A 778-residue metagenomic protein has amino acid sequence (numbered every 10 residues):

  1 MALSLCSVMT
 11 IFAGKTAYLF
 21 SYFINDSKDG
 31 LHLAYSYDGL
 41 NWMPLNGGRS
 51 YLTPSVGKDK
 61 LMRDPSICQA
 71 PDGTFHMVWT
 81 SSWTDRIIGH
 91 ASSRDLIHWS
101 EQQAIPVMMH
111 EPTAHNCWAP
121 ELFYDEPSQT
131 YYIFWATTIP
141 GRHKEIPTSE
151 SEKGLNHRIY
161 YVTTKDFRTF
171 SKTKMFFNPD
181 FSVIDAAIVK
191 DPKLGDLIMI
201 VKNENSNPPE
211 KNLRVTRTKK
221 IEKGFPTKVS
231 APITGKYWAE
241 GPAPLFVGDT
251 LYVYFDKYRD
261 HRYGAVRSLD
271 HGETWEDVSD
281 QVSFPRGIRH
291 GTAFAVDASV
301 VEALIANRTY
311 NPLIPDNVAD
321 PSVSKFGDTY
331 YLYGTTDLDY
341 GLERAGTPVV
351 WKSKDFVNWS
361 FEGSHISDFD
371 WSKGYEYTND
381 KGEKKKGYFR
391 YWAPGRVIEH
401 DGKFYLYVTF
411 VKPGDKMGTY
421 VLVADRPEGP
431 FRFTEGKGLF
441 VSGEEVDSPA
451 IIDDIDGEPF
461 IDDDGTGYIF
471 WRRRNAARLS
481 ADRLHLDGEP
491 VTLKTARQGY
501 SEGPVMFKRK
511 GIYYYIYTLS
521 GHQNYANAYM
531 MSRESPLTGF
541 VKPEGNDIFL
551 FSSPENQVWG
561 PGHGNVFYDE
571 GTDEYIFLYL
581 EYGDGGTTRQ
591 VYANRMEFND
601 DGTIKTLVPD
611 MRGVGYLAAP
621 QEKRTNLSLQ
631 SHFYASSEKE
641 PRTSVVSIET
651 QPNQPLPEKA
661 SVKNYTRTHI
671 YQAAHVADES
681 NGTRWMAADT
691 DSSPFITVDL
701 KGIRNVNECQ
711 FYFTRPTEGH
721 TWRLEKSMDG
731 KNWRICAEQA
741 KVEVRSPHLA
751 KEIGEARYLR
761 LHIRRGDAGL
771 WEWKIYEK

Functional and structural regions predicted by a protein language model:
M1-G14: Bacterial Sec-dependent N-terminal signal peptides
G14-W118, F123-W238, F246-A393, I398-G499 (+5 more regions): Beta-rich carbohydrate-recognition and catalytic domains
T80, V411, Q710-P716, G766: Solvent-exposed strand-to-loop "edge" motifs in beta-rich extracellular domains
I461, F507, I696-N705, A750-E755: Extracellular and analogous surface-interaction loops
E574, E708, A756-R760: Short, conserved beta-strand segments of beta-strand-rich sandwich/propeller modules, principally
M596, C709, W773-I775: Extracellular beta-strand elements of beta-rich domains used for carbohydrate recognition/degradation or cell-matrix
A618-I703, Y712-E718, E738-Q739, K774 (+1 more regions): Disordered, acidic Ser/Thr/Pro-rich linker "stalks" and the adjacent N-terminal cap of the next globular domain
T690-S693, P716-K778: Trp- and acidic/polar-enriched beta-sheet ligand-binding modules for extracellular glycan and matrix recognition
